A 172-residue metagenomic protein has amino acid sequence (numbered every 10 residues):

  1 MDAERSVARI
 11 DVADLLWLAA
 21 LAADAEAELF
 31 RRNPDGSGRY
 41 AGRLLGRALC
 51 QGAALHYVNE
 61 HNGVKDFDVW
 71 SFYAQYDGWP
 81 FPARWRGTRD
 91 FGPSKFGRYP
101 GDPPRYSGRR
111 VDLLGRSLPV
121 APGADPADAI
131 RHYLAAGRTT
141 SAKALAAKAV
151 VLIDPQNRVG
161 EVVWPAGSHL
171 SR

Functional and structural regions predicted by a protein language model:
M1-D35, H61, P80-P82, A124-P126 (+4 more regions): N-terminal regions immediately upstream of nucleotidyltransferase
R5, Q51-G52, Y73-A74, G115-L118 (+1 more regions): Short loop/turn segments at strand-loop or loop-helix junctions that form parts of catalytic or ligand-binding pockets
L16-A22, L45, F67, Y73 (+2 more regions): Extended low-polarity, hydrophobic cluster-rich segments
A20, F72-A74, L118, R131 (+1 more regions): A ubiquitous, low-specificity "background" feature that marks scattered single residues across proteins without
E26-F67, S71-D77: Active-site nucleotide-donor binding segment shared across nucleotidyl transfer reactions
Y40-G42, Y106, R158: Short, solvent-exposed loop/turn segments that connect beta-strands within catalytic domains and beta-strand-rich
Q75-R86: Short, conserved charged micro-motifs
W85-R138: Conserved catalytic core of two-metal-ion nucleotidyltransferases
